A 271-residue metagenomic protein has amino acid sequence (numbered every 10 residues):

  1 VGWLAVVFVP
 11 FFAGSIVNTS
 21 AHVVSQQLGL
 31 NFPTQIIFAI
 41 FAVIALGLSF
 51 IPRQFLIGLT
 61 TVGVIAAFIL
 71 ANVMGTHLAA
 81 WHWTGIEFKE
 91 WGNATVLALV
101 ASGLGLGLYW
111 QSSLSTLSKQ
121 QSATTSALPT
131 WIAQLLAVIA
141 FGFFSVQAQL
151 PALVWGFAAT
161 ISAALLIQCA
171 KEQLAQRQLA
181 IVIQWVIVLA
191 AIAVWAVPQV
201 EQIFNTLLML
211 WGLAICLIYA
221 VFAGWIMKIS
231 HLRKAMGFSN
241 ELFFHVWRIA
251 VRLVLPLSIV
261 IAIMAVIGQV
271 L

Functional and structural regions predicted by a protein language model:
V1, T19-P33, Q54-F55, W83-E87 (+2 more regions): Flexible loop linkers connecting adjacent transmembrane helices in multi-pass alpha-helical membrane transporters
V1-P10, S25-I36, A123-A133, A175-I181 (+1 more regions): Transmembrane-helix boundary/entry motifs in multi-pass membrane transporters
V1-Q54, A67-A71, V96-S112, V154-S162 (+1 more regions): Helix-loop-helix module between adjacent transmembrane segments
A13, V17-H22, V64-G85, L217-K234 (+1 more regions): Hydrophobic alpha-helical segments and their helix-loop junctions in multi-pass secondary transporters
S15-N18, H22, A140-A148, A190-Q199 (+1 more regions): Alpha-helical transmembrane segments and their membrane-interface junctions in multi-pass membrane proteins
I51-P198: Membrane-embedded translocation segments of transport machinery
A158-C169, V186-A190, L207-M236: Hydrophobic alpha-helical segments of multi-pass membrane transport proteins
Q199-G224, F243-L271: A generic transmembrane alpha-helix motif of multi-pass inner-membrane proteins
